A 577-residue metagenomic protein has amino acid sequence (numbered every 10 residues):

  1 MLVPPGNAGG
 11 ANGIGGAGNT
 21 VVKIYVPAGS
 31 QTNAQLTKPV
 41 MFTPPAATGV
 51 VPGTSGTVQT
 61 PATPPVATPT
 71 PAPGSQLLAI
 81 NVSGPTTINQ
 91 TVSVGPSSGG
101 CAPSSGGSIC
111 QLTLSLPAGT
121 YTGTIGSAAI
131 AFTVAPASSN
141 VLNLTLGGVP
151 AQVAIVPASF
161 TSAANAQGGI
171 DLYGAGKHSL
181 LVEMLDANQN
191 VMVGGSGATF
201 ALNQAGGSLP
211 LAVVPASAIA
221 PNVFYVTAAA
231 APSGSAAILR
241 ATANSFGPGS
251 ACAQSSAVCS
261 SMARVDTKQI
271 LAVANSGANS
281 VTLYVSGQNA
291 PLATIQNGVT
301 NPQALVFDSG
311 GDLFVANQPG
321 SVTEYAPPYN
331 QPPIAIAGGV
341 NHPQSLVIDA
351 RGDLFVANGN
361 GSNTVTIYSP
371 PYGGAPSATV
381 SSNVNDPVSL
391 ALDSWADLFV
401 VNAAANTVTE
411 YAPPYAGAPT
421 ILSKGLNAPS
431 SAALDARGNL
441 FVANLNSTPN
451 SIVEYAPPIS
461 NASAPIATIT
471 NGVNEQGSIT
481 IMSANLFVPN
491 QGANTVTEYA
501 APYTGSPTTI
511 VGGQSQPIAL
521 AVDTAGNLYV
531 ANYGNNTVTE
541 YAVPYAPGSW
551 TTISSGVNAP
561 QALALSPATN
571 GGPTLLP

Functional and structural regions predicted by a protein language model:
G13-A47, P52-G53, V134-S179, E183-A187 (+4 more regions): Short S/T/G/P-enriched beta-strand
P103-T122: Short Pro-Gly-centered beta-turn/loop motif in secreted/extracellular proteins
M262-G298, Q303-F307, G311-V315, Y329 (+2 more regions): An edge-strand/N-cap motif at the start of beta-rich repeat modules
I270-V273, D312-F314, D353-V356, D397-V400 (+4 more regions): Conserved beta-propeller blade signature
S276, Q318, G359-N360, A403 (+3 more regions): Short loop/turn segments immediately following the C-termini of beta-strands
V285-N289, A326-N330, S369-G373, A412-A416 (+3 more regions): Short loop/turn segments that connect beta-strands within beta-propeller blades
A290-Q296, Q331-A337, A375-S381, G417-K424 (+3 more regions): A short beta-strand motif characteristic of beta-propeller blades
G298-D308, P319, G339-D349, N383-W395 (+4 more regions): Beta-rich, blade/repeat-based domains predominating in secreted/periplasmic proteins but also intracellular
